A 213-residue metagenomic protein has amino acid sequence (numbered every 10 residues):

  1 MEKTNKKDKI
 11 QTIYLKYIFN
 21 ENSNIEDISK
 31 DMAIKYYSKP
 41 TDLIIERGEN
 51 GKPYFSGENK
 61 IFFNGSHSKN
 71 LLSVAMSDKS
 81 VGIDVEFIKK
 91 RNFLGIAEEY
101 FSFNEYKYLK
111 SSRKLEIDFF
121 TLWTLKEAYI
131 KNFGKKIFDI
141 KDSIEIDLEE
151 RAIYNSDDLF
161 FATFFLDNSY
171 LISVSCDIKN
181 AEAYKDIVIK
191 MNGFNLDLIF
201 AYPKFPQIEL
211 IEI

Functional and structural regions predicted by a protein language model:
M1-I213: Core catalytic alpha/beta fold that binds nucleotide/phospho-ligands
